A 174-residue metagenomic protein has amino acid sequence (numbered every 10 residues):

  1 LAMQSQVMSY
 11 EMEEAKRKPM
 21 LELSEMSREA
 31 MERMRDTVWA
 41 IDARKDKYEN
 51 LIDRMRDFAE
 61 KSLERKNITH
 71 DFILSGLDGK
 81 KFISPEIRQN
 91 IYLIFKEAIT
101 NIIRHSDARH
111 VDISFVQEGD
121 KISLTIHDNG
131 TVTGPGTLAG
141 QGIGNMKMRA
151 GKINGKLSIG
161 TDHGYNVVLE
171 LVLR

Functional and structural regions predicted by a protein language model:
L1-R174: Coiled-coil dimerization/phosphotransfer module
